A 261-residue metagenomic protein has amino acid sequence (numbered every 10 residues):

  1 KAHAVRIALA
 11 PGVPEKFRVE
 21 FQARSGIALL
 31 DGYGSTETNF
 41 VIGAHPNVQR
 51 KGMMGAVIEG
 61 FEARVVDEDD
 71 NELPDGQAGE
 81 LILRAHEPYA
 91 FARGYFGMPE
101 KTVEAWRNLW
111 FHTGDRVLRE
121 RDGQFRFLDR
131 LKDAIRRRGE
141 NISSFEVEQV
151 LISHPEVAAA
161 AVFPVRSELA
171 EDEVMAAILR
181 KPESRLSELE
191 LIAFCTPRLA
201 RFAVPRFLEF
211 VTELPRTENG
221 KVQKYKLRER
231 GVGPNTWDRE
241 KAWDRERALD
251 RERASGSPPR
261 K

Functional and structural regions predicted by a protein language model:
K1-K51, E62, N71-E72: Gly/Ser/Thr-rich phosphate-binding loop
H3, I27, G76, F111 (+2 more regions): Structured loop/turn residues at beta-strand edges in well-structured enzyme cores
G12-K16, I42, Q49-G97, A105: Adenylate-forming AMP-binding core of the ANL superfamily, especially NRPS adenylation
Q22-A23, A56, S153, P197: Solvent-exposed polar/charged
L30-E37, V41, G55-V57, F163-R166 (+1 more regions): Beta-strand->loop->alpha-helix junctions that form or flank phosphate-binding loops in nucleotide-handling enzymes
G34, A63, D69, I82-L83 (+9 more regions): AMP-binding/adenylate-forming catalytic core of the ANL superfamily
E229-K261: Acidic/polar alpha-helix N-cap and adjacent early helical turns within long charge-rich amphipathic helices/linkers
